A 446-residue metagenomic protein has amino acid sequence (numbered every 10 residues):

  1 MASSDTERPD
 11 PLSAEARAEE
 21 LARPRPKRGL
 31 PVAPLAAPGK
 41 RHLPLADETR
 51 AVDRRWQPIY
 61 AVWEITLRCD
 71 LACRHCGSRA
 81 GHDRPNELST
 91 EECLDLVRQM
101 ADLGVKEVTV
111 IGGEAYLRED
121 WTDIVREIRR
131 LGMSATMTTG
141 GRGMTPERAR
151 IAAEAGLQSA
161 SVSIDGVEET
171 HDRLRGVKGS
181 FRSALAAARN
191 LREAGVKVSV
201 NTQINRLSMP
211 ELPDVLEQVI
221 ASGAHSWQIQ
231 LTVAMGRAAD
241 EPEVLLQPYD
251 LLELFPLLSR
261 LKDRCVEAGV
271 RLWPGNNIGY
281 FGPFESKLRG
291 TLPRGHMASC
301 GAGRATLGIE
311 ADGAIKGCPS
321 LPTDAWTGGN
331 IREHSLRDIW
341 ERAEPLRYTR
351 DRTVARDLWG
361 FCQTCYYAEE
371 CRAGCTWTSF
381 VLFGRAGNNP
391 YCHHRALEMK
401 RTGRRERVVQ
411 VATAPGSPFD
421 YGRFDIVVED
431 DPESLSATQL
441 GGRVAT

Functional and structural regions predicted by a protein language model:
M1-R55, E310-C318, T323-T327, I331 (+1 more regions): Radical SAM enzyme core and accessory elements
A2-S159: Conserved alpha-helical substructure of the radical SAM core
I65, C69, G313, L336: Conserved, mostly hydrophobic/aromatic
E87-I111, Y116-E253: Radical SAM/AdoMet-radical enzyme domain recognition
M209-S226, F281-S299: Short, electropositive alpha-helical surface patch
A221, H225, D240-E267, H296-A298 (+3 more regions): A structural motif corresponding to the C-terminal lobe/cap of the Radical SAM core domain
Y249-L288, A314, C318-Y366, R372: C-terminal accessory region of radical SAM enzymes
C300-R304: Short, small/polar residue-rich loop motifs at catalytic or cofactor-binding pockets
